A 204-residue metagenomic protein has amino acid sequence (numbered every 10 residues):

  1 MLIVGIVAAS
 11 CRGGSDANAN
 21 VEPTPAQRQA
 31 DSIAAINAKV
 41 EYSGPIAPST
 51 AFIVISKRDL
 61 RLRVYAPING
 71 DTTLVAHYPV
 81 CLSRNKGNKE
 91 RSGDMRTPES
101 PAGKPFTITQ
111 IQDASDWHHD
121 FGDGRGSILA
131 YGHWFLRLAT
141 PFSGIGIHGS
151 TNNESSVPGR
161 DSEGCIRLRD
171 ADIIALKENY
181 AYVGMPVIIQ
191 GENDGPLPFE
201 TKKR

Functional and structural regions predicted by a protein language model:
M1-G5: Sec-dependent N-terminal signal peptides
V7-S10: C-terminal motif of bacterial Sec signal peptides marking the signal peptidase cleavage site
R12-G14: Bacterial signal peptide processing site
A17-D94, I188-R204: Intrinsically disordered, low-complexity, Pro/Ser/Thr/Asn/Gly/Ala-rich spacer/linker segments adjacent to signal
E41-Y42, P48, R96-P101, Q112-R204: Exported/periplasmic cell-wall-interacting domains
H77-P79, P101-T107, P186: Well-ordered beta-strand positions in beta-sheet-rich domains
G87-Q110: Mid-chain, structured segments of secreted extracytoplasmic proteins
